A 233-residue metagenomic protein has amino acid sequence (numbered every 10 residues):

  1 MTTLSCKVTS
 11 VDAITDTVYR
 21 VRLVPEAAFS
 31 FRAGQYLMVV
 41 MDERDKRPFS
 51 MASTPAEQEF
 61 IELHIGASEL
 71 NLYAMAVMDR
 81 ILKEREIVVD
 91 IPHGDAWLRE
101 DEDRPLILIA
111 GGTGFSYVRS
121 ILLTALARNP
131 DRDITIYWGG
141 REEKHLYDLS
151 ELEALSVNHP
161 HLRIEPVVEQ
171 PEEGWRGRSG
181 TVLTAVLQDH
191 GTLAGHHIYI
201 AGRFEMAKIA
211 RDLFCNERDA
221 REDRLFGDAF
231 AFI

Functional and structural regions predicted by a protein language model:
T2, E142-I233: Reductase modules of NAD(P)H-dependent flavoproteins
T2-R85, E142, E169-Q170: Ferredoxin-reductase
G34, G114, R203: Short, conserved phosphate/pyrophosphate- and ester-handling motifs at nucleotide-, phospho-/glycolipid
E62, V88, I107, D133-Y137 (+3 more regions): A structural signal for isolated positions on well-ordered beta-strands in alpha/beta enzyme cores
I91-D103: A short, basic/flexible loop-to-alpha-helix module at the beginning of a structural domain
L106-F115: Short, glycine-rich nucleotide/cofactor-binding loops
F115-A127: Histidine-anchored nucleotide/phosphate-binding helix
